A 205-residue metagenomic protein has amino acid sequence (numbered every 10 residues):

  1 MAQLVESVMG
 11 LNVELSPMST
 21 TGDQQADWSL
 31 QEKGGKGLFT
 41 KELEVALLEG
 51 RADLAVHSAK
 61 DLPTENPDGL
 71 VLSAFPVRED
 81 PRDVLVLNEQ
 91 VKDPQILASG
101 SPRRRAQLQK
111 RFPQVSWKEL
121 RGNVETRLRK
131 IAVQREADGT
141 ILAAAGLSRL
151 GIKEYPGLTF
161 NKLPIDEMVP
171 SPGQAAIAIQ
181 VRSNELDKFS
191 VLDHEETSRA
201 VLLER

Functional and structural regions predicted by a protein language model:
M1-E32, R105, K110-R205: Small-molecule-sensing regulatory modules
S16-M18, H57, F75, G100 (+1 more regions): Conserved beta-strand termini and adjacent loop/short-helix elements that scaffold enzyme active sites in alpha/beta
D27-L54: Short, structured active-site "lid" loops
K36-G37, P76, E167-P170: Short Gly/Pro-enriched turn/cap motifs at secondary-structure boundaries
A52-V56, D138-G139: Short, Asp-centered acidic motifs that coordinate Mg2+ and/or phosphate in catalytic or ligand-binding sites
H57-S58, A98-G100, I141-A143, Q180: Short beta-strand segments
A59-L62, N66-V115, D166, L186: A conserved helix-loop-strand patch within extracytoplasmic ligand-binding domains of the periplasmic binding
